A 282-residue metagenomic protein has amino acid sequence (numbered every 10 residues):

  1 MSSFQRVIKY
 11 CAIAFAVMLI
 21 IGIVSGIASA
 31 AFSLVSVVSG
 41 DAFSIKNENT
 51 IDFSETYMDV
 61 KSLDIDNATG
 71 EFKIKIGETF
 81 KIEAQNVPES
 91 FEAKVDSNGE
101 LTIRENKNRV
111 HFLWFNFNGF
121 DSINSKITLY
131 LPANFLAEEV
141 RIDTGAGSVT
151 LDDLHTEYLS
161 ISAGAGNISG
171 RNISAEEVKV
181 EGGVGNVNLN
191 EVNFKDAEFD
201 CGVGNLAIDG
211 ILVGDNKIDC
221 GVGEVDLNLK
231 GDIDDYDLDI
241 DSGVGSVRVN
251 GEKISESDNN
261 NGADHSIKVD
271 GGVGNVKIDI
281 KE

Functional and structural regions predicted by a protein language model:
M1-I8: N-terminal Lys/Arg-rich, disordered targeting/topogenic segments
Y10-S29: Hydrophobic membrane-insertion alpha-helices, especially the h-region of bacterial N-terminal signal peptides
A30-K107, F120-R141, S148-S160, I168-S169 (+3 more regions): Short linear S-[DN]-x-LW-Φ motif typified by the pepsin-like aspartic protease active-site region
R109, L113-F120, G251-N259: Acidic/polar low-complexity surface segments
G170-K179, V184-E282: Short, surface-exposed interaction patches in beta-rich subdomains that mediate adhesion/assembly near membranes
